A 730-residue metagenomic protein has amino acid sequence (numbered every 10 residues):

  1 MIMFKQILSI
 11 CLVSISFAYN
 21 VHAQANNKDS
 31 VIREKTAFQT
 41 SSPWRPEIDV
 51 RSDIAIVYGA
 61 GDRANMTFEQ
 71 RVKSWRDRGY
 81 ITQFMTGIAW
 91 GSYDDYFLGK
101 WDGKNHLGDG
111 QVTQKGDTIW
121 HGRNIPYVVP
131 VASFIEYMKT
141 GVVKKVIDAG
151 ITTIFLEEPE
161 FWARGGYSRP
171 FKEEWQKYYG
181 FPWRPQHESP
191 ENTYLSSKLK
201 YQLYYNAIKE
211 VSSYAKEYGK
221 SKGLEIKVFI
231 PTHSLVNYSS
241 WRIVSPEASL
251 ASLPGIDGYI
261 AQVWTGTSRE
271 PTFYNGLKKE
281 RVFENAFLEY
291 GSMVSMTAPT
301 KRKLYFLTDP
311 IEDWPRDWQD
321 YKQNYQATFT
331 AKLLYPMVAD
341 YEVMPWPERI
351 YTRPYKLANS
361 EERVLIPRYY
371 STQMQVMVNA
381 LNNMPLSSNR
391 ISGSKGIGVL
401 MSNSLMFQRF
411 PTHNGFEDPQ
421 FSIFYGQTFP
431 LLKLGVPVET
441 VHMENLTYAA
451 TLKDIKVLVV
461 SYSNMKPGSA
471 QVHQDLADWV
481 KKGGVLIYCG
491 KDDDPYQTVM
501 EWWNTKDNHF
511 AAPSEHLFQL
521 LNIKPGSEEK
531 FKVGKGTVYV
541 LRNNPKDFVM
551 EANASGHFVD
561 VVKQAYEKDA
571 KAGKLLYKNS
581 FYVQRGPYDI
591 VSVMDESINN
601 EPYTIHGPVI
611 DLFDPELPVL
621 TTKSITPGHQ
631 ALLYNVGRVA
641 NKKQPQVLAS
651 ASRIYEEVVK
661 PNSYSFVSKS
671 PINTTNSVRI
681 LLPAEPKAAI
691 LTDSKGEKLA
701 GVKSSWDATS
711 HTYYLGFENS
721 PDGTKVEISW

Functional and structural regions predicted by a protein language model:
S30-Q70, S74, K144-T153, P254-Y259 (+2 more regions): Catalytic domains of carbohydrate-active enzymes, especially glycoside hydrolases
I32-S41, Q83-G87, F155-E158, Y194-I243 (+4 more regions): Aromatic-lined carbohydrate-recognition surfaces of secreted/lumenal glycan-active proteins
R33-I48, A55-E69, A89-Y93, W162-A163 (+7 more regions): Acidic-and-aromatic substrate-binding clefts and catalytic sites of carbohydrate-active enzymes
I54-R63, I119-Y137, S189-N206, S234 (+4 more regions): The substrate-binding groove and active-site-proximal loops of carbohydrate-active enzymes, especially glycoside
M66-H121, T153-A163, G219-I230: Glycine-rich, aromatic-flanked loop segments that form ligand/cofactor-binding clefts across common enzyme folds
F84, I88-A149, W183-Y201, K209-E210: Active-site-adjacent "subsite" loops/lids of carbohydrate-active enzymes
G219, K227-F424, G526, Y539-N543 (+2 more regions): Hydrophobic targeting/anchoring helices
K466-P661, V667-K669, V678-I680: A conserved amphipathic helix/loop scaffold that creates a polar/acidic microenvironment used either to coordinate
